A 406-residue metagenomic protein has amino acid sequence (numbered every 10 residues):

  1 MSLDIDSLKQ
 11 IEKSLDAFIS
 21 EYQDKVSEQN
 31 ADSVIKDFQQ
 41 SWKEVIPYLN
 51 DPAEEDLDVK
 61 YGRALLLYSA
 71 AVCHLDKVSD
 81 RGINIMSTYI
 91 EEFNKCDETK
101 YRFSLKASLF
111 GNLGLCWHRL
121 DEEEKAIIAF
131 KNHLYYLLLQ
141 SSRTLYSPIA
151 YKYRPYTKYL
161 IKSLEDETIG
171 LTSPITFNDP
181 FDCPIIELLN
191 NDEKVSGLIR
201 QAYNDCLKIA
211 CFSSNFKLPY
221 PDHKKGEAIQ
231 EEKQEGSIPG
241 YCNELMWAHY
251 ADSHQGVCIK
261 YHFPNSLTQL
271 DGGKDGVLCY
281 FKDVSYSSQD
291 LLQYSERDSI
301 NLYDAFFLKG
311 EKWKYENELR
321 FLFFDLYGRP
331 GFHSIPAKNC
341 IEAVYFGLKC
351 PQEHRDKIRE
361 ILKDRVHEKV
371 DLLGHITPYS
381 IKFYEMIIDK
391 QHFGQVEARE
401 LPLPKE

Functional and structural regions predicted by a protein language model:
M1-E55: N-terminal alpha-helical interaction modules that lie
L3, K43-Y61, E91-K106: Flexible helix-coil transition and linker loops at the boundaries of alpha-helical arrays
K13-D16, S20, G62, L67-S69 (+3 more regions): "A position-specific structural signal for the A-helix of alpha-solenoid helical repeats
E21, K25, V72-H74, F110 (+1 more regions): Residue at a conserved register position within TPR or TPR-like alpha-solenoid repeats
Q29, D76-K77, D121: Residue-level detector of the short coil/turn that links helix A to helix B within each tetratricopeptide repeat
N112, R119-D121, K125-E406: Partner-binding and oligomerization surfaces adjacent to conserved cores of proteins that assemble macromolecular
